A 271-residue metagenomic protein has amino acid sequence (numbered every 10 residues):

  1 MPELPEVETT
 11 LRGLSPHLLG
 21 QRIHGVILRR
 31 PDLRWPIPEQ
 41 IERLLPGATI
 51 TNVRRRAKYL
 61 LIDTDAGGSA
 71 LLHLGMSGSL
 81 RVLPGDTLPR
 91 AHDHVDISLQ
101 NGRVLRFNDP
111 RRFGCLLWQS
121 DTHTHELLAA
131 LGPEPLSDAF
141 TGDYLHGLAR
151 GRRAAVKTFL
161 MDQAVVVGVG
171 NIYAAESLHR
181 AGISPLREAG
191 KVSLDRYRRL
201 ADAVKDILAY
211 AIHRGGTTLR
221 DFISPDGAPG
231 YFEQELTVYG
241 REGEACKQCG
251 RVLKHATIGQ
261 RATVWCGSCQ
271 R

Functional and structural regions predicted by a protein language model:
M1-L4, P135, A139, H146 (+1 more regions): Generic detection of long, well-ordered alpha-helical segments
M1-W118, A139: Gly/Gly-Pro- and Ser/Thr-rich, intrinsically disordered tail segments characteristic of DNA damage-repair and tolerance
E3-E8, E39-E42, D63-D65, D86 (+10 more regions): Glutamate identity and glutamate-enriched acidic tracts
P5, L11, A57, S77 (+6 more regions): Generic hydrophobic/packing signal
R22-Q40, R54, L148-R271: Basic, nucleic-acid-binding surfaces and adjacent catalytic neighborhoods in DNA/RNA-processing proteins
A66, M76, N101, R111 (+5 more regions): A broadly conserved detector of short glycine/acidic/proline-rich loop/turn motifs that flank catalytic sites and bind
A70-R180, E188: Phosphate/anion-contacting hairpin/loop surfaces
